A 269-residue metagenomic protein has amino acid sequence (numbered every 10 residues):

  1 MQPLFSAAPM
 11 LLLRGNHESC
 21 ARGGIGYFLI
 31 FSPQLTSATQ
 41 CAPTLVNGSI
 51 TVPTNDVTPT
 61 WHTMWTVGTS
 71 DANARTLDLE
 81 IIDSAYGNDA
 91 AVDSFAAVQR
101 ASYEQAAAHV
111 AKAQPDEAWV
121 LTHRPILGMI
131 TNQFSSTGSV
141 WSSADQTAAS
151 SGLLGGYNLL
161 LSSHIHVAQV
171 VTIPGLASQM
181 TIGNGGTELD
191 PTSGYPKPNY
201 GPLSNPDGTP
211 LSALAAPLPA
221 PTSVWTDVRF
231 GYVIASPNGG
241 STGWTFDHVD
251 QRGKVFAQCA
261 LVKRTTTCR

Functional and structural regions predicted by a protein language model:
M1-Q114, Q133-A148, L153-L159, V167-T226 (+1 more regions): Extended active-site neighborhood of metal-dependent phosphoesterases/phosphodiesterases
N16, S84, L121-P125, H164-I165 (+1 more regions): Short, well-ordered beta-to-alpha junction loops that form the rim of enzyme active sites and present histidine/acidic
A113-T131: Short acidic, glycine-rich surface-loop motifs adjacent to enzyme active sites
V120, Y157-S162: Short, hydrophobic beta-strand segments that form beta-sheet elements in well-ordered domains
S236-T242: A short, structured loop/turn motif at beta-sheet edges
D247-F256: Short, solvent-exposed aromatic-acidic interface loops
H248, T266-C268: Short linear proline/tyrosine/threonine-rich motifs used for host-factor recruitment and membrane trafficking/assembly
